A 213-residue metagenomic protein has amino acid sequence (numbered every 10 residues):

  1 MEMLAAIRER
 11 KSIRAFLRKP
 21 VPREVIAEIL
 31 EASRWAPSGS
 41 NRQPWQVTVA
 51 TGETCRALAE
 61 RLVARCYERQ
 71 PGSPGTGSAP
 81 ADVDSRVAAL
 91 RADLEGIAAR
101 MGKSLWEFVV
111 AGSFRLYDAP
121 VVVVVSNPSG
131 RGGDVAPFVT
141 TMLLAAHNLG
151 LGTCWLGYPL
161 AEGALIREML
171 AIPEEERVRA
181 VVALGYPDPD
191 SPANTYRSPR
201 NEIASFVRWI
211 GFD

Functional and structural regions predicted by a protein language model:
M1-D213: Acidic, surface-exposed loops and disordered segments
